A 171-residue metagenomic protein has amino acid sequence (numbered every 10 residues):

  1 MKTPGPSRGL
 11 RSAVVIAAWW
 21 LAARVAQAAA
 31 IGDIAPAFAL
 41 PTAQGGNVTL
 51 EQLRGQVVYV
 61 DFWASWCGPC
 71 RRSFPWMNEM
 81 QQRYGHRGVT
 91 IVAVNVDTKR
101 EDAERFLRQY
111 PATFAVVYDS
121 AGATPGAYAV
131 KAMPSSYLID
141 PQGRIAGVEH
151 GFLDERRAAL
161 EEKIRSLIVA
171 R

Functional and structural regions predicted by a protein language model:
A18-A37: N-proximal helix/coil linker or "cap" segments that precede and/or mark the start of modular domains
A39-V58: A short beta-strand-turn-helix
Q56-V58, F62-W66, A132: Short pre-active-site segment immediately N-terminal to redox-active cysteine/selenocysteine motifs in thiol-based
F62-E79: Conserved redox-active cysteine motifs that mediate thiol-disulfide chemistry, especially di-cysteine Cys-X(1-2)-Cys
F74-V94, R108: Conserved helix-turn-beta segment immediately C-terminal to the redox Cys motif in thioredoxin-like folds
G88-R100, F114-A121: Thiol-based oxidoreductase modules, predominantly thioredoxin-like and allied folds used for disulfide exchange
E104-Q142: Short, internal strand/loop/helix patches that form the active-site neighborhood or redox-interaction surface
P141-R171: Thiol-/selenol-based redox modules, centered on thioredoxin-like and closely related oxidoreductase domains
